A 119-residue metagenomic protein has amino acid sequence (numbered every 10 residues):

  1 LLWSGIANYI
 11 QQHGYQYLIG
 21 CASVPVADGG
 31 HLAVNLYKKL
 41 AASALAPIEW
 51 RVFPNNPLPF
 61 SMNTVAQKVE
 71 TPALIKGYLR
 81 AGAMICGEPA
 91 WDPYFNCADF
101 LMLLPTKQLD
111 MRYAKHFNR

Functional and structural regions predicted by a protein language model:
L1-M102, L109: Acyl-donor binding region in acyl/amide transferases
L101-R119: Long, continuous compositionally biased terminal/linker segments
